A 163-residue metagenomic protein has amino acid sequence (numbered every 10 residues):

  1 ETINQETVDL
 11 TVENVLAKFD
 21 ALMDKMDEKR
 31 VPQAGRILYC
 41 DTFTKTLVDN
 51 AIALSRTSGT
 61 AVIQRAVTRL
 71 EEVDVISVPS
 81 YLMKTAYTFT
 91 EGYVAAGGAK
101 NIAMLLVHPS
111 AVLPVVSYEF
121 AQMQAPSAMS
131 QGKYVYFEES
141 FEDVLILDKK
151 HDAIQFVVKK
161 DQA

Functional and structural regions predicted by a protein language model:
N4-E13, N50-A163: Sequence/fold signature of self-assembling virion shell proteins
V12-T60: Structured, hydrophobic secondary-structure cores that serve as assembly/anchoring elements
